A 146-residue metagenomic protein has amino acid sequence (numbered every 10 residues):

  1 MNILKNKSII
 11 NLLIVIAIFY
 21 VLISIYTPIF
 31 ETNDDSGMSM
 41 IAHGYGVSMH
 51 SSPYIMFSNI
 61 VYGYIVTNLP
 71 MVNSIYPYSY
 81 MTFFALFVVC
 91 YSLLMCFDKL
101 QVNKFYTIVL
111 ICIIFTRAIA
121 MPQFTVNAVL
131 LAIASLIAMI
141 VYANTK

Functional and structural regions predicted by a protein language model:
M1-V21, N144: Start-transfer (signal-anchor) and selected internal transmembrane alpha helices of multi-pass inner/ER membrane
S24-H43, S51-Y64: Extracytoplasmic catalytic/substrate-binding loops of multi-pass membrane glycan-assembly enzymes
E31-S36, P77-T82, N103-T107, Q123-L131: Short, aromatic-rich membrane-interface segments at the entry and exit of alpha-helical transmembrane domains
S51-F84: Short hydrophobic/aromatic helix or loop-helix immediately within or flanking a transmembrane segment in polytopic
F83-V102: Transmembrane-helix motifs of polytopic, lipid-linked glycan transferases
Y91-C96, L136-N144: Transmembrane alpha-helices and membrane-interface helical segments of multi-pass integral membrane enzymes
K104-I111, A143-K146: Short hydrophobic alpha-helices at membrane interfaces in multi-pass membrane enzymes
V109-M139: Aromatic- and kink-enriched transmembrane "portal" helix at the membrane-lumen/periplasm boundary that abuts
